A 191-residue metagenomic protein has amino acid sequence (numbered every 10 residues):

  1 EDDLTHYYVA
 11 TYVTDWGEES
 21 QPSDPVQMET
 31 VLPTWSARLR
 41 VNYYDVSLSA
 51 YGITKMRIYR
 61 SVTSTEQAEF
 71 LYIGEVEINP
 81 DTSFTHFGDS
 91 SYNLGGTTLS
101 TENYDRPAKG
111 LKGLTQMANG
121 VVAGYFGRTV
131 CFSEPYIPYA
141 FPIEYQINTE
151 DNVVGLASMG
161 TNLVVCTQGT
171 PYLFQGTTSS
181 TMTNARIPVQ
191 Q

Functional and structural regions predicted by a protein language model:
E1-F126, P138-E144: Disordered, low-complexity "stalk" and linker segments at domain junctions of extracellular and cell-surface proteins
W16, S64, S90-Y92, R128 (+3 more regions): Short loop/turn segments at secondary-structure transitions that flank enzyme active sites
S36, R128, R186-V189: Generic N-terminal initiation segments characterized by hydrophobic and/or small/turn-forming residues
V121, T149-Q191: Beta-sheet-dominated scaffold domains
R128-Q146, Y172-N184: Surface-exposed loop/turn elements that mediate protein-protein interactions on large endomembrane-trafficking
